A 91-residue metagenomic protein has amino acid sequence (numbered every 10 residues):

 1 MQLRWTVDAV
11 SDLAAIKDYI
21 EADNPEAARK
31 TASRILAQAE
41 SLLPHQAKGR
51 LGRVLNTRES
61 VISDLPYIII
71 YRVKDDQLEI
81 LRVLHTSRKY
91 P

Functional and structural regions predicted by a protein language model:
M1-Q2, P91: Absolute protein N-terminus
Q2-T57: Basic, Lys/Arg-enriched alpha-helical interface segments
I62, Y67-I68, R72-P91: Enriched for short, Lys/Arg-rich terminal
